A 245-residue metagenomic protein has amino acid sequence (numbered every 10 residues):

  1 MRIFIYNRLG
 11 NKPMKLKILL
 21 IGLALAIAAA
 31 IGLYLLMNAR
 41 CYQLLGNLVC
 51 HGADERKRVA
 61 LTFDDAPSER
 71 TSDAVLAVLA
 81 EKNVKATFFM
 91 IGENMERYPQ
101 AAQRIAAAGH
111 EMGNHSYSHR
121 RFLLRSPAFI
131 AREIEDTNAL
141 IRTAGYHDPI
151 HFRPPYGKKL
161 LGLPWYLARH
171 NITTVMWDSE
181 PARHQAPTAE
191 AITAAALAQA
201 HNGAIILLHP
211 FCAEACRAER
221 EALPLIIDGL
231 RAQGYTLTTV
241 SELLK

Functional and structural regions predicted by a protein language model:
M1-K15: N-terminal Lys/Arg-rich, disordered targeting/topogenic segments
L19-L35: Hydrophobic membrane-insertion alpha-helices, especially the h-region of bacterial N-terminal signal peptides
N38-R125, F129, E133-L140: Active-site beta->alpha N-cap acidic-glycine motif
L45-E55, E81-N83, E96, E214-K245: C-terminal domain-boundary segment and adjacent tail
A60, N114-S116, V175-S179, I205-P210: Short beta-strands and strand-loop turn motifs
L76-K85, H110-E111, P127-K158, W165-R169 (+3 more regions): CE4/NodB-like, metal-dependent polysaccharide N-deacetylase domain that modifies extracellular/periplasmic N-acetylated
G92-M95, S118-R121, K158, E180-R183 (+1 more regions): Short histidine/acidic/glycine/proline-rich micro-motifs that form metal- and phosphate-coordinating active-site loops
K158, L163-Q199, Y235-L244: His/Asp/Glu-enriched short active-site or ligand-binding loop at hydrolase and phosphoryl-transfer sites
